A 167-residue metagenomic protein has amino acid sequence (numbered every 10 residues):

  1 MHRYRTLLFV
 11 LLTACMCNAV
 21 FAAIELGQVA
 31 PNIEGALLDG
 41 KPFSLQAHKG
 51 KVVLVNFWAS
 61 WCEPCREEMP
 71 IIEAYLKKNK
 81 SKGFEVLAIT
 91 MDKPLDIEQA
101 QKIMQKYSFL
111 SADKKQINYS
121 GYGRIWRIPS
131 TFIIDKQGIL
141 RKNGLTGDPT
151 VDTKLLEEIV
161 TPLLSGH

Functional and structural regions predicted by a protein language model:
M1-R3: N-terminal secretory signal peptides that target proteins for export/translocation
T6, L12-N32: N-proximal helix/coil linker or "cap" segments that precede and/or mark the start of modular domains
I24, L37-L38, I134-D135: Short, acidic, Ser/Thr-enriched surface-loop or helix-capping motifs
N32-V53: A short beta-strand-turn-helix
K51-V53, F57-W61, R127: Short pre-active-site segment immediately N-terminal to redox-active cysteine/selenocysteine motifs in thiol-based
R66-K106, Q116-G121: Structural microenvironment flanking redox-active thiols in thiol-disulfide oxidoreductases
Q101-F109, K114-I159: Thiol/disulfide oxidoreductase modules built on the thioredoxin-like
